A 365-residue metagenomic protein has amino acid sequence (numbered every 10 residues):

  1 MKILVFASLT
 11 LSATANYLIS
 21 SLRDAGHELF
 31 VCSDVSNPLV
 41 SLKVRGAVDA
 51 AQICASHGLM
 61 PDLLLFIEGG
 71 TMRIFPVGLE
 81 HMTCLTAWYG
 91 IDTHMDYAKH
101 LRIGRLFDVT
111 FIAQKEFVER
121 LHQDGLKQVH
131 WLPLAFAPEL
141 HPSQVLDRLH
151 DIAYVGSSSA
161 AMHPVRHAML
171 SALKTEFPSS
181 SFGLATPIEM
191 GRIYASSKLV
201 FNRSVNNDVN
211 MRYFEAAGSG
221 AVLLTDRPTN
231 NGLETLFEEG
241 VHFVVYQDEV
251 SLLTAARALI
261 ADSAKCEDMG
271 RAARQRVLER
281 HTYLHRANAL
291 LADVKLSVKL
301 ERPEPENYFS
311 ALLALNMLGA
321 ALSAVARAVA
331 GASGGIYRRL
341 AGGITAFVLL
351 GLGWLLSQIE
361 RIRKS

Functional and structural regions predicted by a protein language model:
M1-I53, G58-H81, G90-E239, W354-S365: Nucleotide-sugar donor-binding catalytic core of glycosyltransferases
T86-W88: Hydrophobic faces of well-ordered beta-strands that scaffold small-molecule active sites in alpha/beta enzyme cores
M211, Q247, H281: Residue-level signal for the nucleotide or nucleotide-sugar donor/cofactor binding architecture
E239-Y246, P303: A short acidic/histidine/glycine-rich donor-binding loop in glycosyltransferase catalytic cores
F243-E249, A258-S263: Conserved acidic donor-binding segment of nucleotide-sugar-dependent glycosyltransferases
A256, I260-S365: C-terminal amphipathic helix plus adjacent low-complexity, charged tail appended to glycosyltransferase catalytic
